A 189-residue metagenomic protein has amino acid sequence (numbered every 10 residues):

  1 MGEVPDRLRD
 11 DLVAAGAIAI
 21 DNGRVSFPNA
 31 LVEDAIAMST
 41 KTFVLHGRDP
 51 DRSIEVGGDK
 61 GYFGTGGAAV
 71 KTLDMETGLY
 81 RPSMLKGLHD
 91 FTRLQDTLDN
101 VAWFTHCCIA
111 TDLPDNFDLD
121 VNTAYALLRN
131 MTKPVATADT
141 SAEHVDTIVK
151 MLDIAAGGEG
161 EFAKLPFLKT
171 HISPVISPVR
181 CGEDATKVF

Functional and structural regions predicted by a protein language model:
M1-G87: Acidic/polar, glycine-rich intrinsically disordered N-terminal extensions of enzymes
P82-F189: Helix-rich catalytic cores of soluble enzyme domains
